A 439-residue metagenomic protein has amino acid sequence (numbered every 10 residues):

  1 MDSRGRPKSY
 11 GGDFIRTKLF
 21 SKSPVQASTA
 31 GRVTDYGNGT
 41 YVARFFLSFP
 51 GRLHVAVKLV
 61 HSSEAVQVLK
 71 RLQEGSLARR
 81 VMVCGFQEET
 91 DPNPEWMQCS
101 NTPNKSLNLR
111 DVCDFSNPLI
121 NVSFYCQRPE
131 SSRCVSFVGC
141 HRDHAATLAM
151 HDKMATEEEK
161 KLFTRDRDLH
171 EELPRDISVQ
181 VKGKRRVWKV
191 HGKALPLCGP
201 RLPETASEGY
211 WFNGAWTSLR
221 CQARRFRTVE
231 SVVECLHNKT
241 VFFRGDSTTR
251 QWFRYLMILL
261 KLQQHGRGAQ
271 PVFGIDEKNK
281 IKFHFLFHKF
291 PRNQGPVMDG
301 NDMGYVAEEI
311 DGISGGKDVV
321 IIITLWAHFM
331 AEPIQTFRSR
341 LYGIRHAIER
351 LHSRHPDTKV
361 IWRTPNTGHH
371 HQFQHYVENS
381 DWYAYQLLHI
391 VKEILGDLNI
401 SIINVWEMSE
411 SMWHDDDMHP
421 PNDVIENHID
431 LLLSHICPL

Functional and structural regions predicted by a protein language model:
M1-L439: A compositional signature for long Ser/Thr(±Pro)-rich, low-complexity
